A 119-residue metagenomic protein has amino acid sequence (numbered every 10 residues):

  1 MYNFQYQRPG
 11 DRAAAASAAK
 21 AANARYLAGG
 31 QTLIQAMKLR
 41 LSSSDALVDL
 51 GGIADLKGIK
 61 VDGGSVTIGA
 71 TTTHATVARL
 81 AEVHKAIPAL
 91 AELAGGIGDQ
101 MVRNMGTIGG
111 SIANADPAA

Functional and structural regions predicted by a protein language model:
M1-A119: C-terminal structural segment of proteins
